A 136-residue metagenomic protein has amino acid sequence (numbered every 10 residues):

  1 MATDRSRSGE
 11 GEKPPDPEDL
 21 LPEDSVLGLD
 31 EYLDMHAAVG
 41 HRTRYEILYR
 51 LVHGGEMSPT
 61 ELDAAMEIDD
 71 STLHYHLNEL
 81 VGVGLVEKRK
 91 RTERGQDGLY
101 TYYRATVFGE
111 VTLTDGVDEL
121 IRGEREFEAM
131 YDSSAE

Functional and structural regions predicted by a protein language model:
A2-E31, D97, V107-E136: Amphipathic alpha-helical dimerization/coiled-coil segments that flank or bridge DNA-binding/regulatory modules
D30-D69, L99-Y102: N-terminal helix-turn-helix DNA-binding core of bacterial DNA-binding proteins
G40-R44, H76, V107-G109: Alpha-helical hinge/cap motifs
L51, L62, L73-G84: Basic amphipathic alpha-helical segments that dock to polyanions
P59, G84-E87, T114: Short, Lys/Arg-enriched C-terminal cap helix and immediately downstream tail that follows
G82-G98: Beta-hairpin "wing" of winged helix-turn-helix
E87, A105-T106: DNA-binding patch around the recognition helix
